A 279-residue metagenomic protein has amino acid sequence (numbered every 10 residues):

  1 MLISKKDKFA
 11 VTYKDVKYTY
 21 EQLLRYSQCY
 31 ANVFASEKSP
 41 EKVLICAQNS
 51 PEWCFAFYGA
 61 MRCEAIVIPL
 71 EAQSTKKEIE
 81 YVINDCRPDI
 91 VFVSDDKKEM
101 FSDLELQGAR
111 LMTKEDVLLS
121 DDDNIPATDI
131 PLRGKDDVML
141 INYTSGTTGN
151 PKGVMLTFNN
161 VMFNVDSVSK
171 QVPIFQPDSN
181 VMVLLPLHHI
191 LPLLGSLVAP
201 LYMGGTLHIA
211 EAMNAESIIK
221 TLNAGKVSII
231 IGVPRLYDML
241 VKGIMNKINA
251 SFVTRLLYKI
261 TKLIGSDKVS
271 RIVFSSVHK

Functional and structural regions predicted by a protein language model:
M1-T19, T148: AMP-dependent adenylate-forming
K8, E21-L44, S74-K76, E80 (+1 more regions): ANL superfamily AMP-binding
V16, A31-S74: Conserved AMP-binding/adenylate-forming
T19-E21, M139-V165: Conserved AMP-binding A3 loop
F57-C63, D85, V198-Y202: Short hydrophobic alpha-helices that are characteristic scaffold elements of the AMP-binding
K98-K135, I244-S276: ANL superfamily adenylate-forming
I125-Y143, N150, I174-N180: Conserved pre-ATP/AMP-binding loop-to-beta segment of ANL
M162-N180, L187-S275: Conserved AMP-binding/adenylation subdomain of ANL enzymes
